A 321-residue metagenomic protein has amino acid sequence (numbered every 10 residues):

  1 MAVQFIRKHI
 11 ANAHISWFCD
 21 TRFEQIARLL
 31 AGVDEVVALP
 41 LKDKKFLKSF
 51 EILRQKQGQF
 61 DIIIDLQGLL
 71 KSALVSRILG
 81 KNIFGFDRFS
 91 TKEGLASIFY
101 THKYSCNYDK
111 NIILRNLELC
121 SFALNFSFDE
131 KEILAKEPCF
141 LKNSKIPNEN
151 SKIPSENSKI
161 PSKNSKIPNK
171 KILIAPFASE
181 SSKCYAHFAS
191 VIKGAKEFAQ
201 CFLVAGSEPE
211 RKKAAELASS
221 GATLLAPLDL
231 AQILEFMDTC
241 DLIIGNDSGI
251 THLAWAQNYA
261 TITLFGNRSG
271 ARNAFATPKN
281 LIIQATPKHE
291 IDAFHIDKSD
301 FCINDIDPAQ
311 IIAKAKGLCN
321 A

Functional and structural regions predicted by a protein language model:
M1-A321: Catalytic machinery of carbohydrate-active enzymes, primarily nucleotide-sugar-dependent glycosyltransferases
